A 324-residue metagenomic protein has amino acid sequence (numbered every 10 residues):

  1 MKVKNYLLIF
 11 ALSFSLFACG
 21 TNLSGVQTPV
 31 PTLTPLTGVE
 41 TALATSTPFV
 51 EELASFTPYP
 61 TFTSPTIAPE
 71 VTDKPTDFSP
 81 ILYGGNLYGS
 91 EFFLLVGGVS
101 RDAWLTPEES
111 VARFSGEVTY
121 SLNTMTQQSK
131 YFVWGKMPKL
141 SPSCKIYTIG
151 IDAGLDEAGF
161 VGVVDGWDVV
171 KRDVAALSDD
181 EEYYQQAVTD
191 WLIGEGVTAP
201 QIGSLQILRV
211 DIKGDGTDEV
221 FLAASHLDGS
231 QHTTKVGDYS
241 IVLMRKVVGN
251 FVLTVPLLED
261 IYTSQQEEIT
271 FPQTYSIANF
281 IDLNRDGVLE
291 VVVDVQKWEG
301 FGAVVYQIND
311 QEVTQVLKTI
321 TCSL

Functional and structural regions predicted by a protein language model:
M1-S79, Y83, L94-L95: Intrinsically disordered, low-complexity Ser/Thr/Pro-rich tracts
Y59-L324: Beta-propeller-forming repeat regions
